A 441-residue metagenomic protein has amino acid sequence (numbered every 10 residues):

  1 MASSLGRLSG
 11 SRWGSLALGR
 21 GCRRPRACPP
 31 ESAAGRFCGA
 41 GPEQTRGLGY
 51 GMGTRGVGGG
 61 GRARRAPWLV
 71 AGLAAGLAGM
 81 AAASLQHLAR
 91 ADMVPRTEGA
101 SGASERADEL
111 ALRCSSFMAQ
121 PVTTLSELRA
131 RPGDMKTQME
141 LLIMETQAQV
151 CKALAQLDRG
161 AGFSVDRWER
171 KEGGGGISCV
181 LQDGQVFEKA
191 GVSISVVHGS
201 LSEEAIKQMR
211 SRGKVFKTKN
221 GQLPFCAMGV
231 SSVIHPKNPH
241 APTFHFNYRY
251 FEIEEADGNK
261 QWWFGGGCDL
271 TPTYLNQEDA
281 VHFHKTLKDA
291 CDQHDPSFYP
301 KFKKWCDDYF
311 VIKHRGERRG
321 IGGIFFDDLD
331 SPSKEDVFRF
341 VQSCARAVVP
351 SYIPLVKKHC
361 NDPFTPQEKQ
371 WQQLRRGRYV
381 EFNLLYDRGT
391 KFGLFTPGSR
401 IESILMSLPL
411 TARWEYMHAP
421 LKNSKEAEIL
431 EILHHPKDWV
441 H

Functional and structural regions predicted by a protein language model:
M1-E109, T123: N-terminal mitochondrial targeting presequence
P121-R131: Short, charged/polar, low-complexity loop and linker segments that flank or interrupt alpha-helical bundles
R131-F216, L329, E335-Y379, N383-L385: Gly/Pro-rich turn-and-neighbor structural signature
G176-F264: Internal mixed beta-strand/loop scaffold within catalytic domains of large alpha/beta enzymes
S232, P236, Y250-E254, P272-Y274 (+2 more regions): Beta-strand elements of well-folded, non-transmembrane domains
N259-P363: Long, contiguous internal "core" modules enriched in hydrophobic/ aromatic residues
D308-G323, I353, K357-S403: An amphipathic alpha-helical core segment
T390, L394-H441: TerminUS-proximal long segments
